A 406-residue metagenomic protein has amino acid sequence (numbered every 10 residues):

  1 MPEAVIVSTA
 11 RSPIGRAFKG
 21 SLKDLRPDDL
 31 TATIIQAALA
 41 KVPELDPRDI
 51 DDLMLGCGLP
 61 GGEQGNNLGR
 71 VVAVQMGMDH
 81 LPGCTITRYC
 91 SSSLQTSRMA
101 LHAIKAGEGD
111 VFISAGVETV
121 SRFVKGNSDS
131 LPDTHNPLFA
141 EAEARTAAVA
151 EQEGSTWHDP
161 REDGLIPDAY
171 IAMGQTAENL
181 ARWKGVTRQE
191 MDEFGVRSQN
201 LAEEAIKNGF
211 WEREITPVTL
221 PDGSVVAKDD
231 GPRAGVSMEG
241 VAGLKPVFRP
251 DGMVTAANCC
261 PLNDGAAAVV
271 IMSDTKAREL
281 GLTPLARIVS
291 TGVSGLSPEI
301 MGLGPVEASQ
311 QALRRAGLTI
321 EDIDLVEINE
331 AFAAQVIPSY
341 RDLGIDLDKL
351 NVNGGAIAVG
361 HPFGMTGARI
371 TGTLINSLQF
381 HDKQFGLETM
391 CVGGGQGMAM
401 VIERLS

Functional and structural regions predicted by a protein language model:
M1-G58, G62-V72, M76, T176-R188 (+4 more regions): Conserved active-site "lid/cap" helical segment
M1-P27, V149-T156, D163, M238-L303 (+6 more regions): Condensing-enzyme catalytic core mediating Claisen C-C bond formation in acyl metabolism
R11-P13, D24-T33, E44, Q152-E153 (+3 more regions): N-terminal extracellular/periplasmic Venus flytrap/periplasmic-binding protein-like
L25, C57-F112, D168-I171, M238-P261 (+3 more regions): Conserved catalytic cysteine-centered active-site region of acyl-thioester-dependent Claisen-condensing enzymes
P47-L55, C84-R88, F112-G116, E190-R197 (+5 more regions): Beta-strand segments within the central parallel beta-sheet cores of soluble alpha/beta enzyme folds
L55, Q175-E178, T216, P221 (+1 more regions): Active-site pocket-lining segment
V111-N179: Flexible glycine-/small-residue-enriched beta->alpha junction loops that bind anionic phosphate/pyrophosphate groups
